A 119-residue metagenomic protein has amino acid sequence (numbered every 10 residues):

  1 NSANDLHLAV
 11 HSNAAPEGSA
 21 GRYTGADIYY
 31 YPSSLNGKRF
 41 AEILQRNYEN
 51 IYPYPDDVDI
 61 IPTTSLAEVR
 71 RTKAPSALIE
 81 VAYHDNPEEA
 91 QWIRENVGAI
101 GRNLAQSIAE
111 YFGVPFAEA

Functional and structural regions predicted by a protein language model:
N1-A119: Active-site-proximal helix/loop segments of hydrolytic enzymes
